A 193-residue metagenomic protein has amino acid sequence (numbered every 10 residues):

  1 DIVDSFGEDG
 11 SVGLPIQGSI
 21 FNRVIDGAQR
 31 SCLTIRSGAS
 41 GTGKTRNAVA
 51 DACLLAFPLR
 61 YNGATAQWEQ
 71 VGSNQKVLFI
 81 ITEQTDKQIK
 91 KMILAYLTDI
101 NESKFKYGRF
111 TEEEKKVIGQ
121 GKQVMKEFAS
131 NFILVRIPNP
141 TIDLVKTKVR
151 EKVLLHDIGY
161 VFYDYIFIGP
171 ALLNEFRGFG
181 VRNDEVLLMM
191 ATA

Functional and structural regions predicted by a protein language model:
D1-R30, T65, V124-N131: Core recognition of P-loop NTPase motor domains used across DNA-transaction enzymes
N22-R23, L59-D157: Cytosolic-facing regulatory segments adjacent to core modules
Q29-T34, Q75: Pre-Walker A (Motif I) flank of P-loop NTPase domains
S37: Residues at the beta-strand->loop junction immediately N-terminal to the Walker
S40: The conserved Walker
G43: Conserved glycine(s) of the Walker
N47-D51: Hydrophobic positions on the alpha1 helix immediately C-terminal to the Walker A/P-loop
I133-A193: Phosphate-binding/switch loop-helix module in NTP-utilizing enzymes
